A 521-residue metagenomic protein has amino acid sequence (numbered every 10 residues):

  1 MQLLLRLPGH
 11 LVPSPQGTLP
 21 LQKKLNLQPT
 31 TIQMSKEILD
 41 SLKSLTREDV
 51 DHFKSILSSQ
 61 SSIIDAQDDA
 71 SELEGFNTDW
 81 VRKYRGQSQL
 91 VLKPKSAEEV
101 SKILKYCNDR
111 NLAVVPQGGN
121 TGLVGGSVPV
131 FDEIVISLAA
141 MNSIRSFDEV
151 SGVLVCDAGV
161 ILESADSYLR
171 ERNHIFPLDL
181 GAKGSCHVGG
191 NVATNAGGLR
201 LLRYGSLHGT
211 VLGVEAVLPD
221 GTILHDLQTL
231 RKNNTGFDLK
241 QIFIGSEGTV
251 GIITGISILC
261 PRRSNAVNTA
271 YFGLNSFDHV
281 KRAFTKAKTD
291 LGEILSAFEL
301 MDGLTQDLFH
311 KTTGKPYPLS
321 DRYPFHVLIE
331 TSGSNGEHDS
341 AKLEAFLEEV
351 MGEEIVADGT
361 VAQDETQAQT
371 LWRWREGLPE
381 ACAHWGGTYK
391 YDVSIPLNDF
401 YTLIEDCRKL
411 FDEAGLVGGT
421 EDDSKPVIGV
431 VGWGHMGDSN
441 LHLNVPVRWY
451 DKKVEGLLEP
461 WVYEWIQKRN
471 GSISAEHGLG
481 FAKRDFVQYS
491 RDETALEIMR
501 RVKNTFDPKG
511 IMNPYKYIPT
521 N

Functional and structural regions predicted by a protein language model:
Q2-N521: Noncatalytic alpha-helical scaffold of FAD-dependent oxidoreductases
